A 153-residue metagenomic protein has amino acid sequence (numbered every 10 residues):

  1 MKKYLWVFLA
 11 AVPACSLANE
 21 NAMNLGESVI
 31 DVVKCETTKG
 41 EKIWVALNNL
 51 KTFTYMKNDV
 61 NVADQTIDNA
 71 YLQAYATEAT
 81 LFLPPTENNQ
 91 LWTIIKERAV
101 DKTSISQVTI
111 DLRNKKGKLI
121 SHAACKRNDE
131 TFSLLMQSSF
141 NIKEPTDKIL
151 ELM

Functional and structural regions predicted by a protein language model:
Y4-V12: Sec-dependent N-terminal signal peptides
V12-A18: C-terminal segment of classical bacterial N-terminal signal peptides
N19-Y71: N-terminal secretory signal peptides
N24-K34, A76-F82, Q107: Short, hydrophobic/aromatic-rich segments at coil-to-beta transitions
D64-V100: Mid-chain, structured segments of secreted extracytoplasmic proteins
E87-R127: Surface-exposed interaction patches
G117-M153: C-terminal partner/receptor-binding element of secreted or periplasmic proteins
